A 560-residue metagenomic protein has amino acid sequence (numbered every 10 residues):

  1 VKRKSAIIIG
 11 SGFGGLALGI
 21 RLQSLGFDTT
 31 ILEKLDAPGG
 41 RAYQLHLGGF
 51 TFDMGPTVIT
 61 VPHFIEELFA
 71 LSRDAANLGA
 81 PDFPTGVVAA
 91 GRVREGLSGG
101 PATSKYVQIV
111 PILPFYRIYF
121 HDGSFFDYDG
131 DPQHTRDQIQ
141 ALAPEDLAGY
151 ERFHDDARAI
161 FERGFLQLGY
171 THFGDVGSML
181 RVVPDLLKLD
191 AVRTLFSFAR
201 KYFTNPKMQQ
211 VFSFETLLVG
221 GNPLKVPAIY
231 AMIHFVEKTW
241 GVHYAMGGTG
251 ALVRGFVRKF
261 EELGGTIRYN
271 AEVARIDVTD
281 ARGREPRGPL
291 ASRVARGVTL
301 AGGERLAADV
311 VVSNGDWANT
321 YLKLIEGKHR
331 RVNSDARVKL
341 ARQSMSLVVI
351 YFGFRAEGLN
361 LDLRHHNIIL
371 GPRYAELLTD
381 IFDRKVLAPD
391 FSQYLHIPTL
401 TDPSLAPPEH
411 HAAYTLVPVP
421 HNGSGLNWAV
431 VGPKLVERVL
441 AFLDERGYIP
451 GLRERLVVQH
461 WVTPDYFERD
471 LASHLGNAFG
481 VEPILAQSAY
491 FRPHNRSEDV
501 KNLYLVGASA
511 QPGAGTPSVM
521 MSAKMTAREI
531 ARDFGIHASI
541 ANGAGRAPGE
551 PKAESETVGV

Functional and structural regions predicted by a protein language model:
K2-E162: N-terminal glycine-rich phosphate/pyrophosphate-binding loop and immediately adjacent elements
H121-V226: Rossmann-like flavin
N205-V219, D390-H396, I449-P512: A glycine-rich dinucleotide-binding beta-alpha-beta segment and adjacent secondary-structure elements that constitute
M232-G283, A295: Helical element adjacent to the flavin cofactor pocket in flavoenzyme catalytic cores
A274-E285, L290-A406, A547: Mid-domain catalytic core of redox enzymes that form a hydrophobic substrate pocket/lid adjacent to a catalytic redox
V278, R532-V560: Active-site-proximal substrate-binding core of FAD-dependent oxidoreductases
R355-P464: C-terminal segments that line or cap access tunnels to active or ligand-binding sites in enzymes and enzyme-associated
A510-I530: A conserved FAD-binding loop/helix module that cradles the flavin
